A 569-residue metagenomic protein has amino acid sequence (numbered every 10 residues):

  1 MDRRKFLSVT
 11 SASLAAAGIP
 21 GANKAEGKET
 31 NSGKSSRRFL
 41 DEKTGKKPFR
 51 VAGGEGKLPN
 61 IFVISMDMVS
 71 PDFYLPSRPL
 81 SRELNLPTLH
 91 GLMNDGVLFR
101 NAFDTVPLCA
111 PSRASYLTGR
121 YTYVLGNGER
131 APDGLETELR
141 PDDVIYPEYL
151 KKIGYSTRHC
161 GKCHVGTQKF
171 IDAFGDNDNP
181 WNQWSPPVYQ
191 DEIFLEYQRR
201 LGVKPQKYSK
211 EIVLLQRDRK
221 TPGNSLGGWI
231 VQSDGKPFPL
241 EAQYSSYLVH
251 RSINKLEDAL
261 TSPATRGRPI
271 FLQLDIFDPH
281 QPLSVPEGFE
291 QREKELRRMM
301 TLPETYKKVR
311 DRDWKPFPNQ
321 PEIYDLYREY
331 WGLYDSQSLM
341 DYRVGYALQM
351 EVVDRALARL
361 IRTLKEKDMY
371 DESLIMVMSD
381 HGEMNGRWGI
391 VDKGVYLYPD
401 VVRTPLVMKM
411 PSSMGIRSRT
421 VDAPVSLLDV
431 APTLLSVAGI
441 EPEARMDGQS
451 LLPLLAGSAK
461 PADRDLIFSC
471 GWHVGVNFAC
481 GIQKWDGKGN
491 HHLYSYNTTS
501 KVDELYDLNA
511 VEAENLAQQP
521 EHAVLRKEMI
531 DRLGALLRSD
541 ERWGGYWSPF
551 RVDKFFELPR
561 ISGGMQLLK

Functional and structural regions predicted by a protein language model:
R3-S13, G18, A25-H492, V502-D503 (+3 more regions): Formylglycine-dependent sulfatase
R268, D447-Q449, E541-D553: Short, flexible loop/turn segments with low-complexity composition
D354, A462-D465, I530-F550: Bilobed periplasmic-binding protein-like "clamshell/Venus-flytrap" ligand-binding domains
L455-A456, S548-S562: Amphipathic alpha-helical surface "interface" segments used for docking/oligomerization or membrane association within
S495-N497: Short beta-strand micro-motifs enriched in acidic
A510: Extracellular, beta-strand-rich glycan-interacting domains
